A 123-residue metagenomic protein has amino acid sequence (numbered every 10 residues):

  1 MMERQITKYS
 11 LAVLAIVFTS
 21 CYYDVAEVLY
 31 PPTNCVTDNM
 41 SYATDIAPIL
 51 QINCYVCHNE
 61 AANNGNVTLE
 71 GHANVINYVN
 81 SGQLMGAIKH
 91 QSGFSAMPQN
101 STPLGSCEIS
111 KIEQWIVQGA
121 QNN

Functional and structural regions predicted by a protein language model:
M1-C21: Sec-dependent bacterial lipoprotein signal peptides
C21-N123: Aromatic- and Gly/Pro-enriched helix-to-coil junctions and flexible linker segments
